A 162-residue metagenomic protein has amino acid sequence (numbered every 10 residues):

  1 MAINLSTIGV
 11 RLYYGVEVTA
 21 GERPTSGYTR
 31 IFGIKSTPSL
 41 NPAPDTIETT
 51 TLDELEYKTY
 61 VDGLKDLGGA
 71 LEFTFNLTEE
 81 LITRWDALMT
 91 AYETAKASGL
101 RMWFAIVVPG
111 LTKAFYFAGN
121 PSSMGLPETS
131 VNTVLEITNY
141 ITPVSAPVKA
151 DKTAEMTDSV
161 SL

Functional and structural regions predicted by a protein language model:
M1, A70-E93: Charged, amphipathic alpha-helical segments
A2-L77, N120-L135: Solvent-exposed edge beta-strands and adjacent loop segments that serve as assembly or binding interfaces
P24-T25, R84-W85, S161-L162: A short, polar/proline- and glycine-enriched secondary-structure boundary/capping micro-motif
I31-F32, T90-A97, S122-L126, T138-T142 (+1 more regions): Short, low-complexity, polar/charged sequence segments that are solvent-exposed and flexible
G69-L71, L100-M102, P143-S145: Residue-level detection of beta-strand scaffold positions
T83-A118: Short, acidic/charged, Gly/Pro-enriched secondary-structure junctions
I106-A150: Short beta-strand and beta-hairpin "edge-sheet" elements
D151-L162: Intrinsically disordered, low-complexity terminal/linker regions enriched in Pro/Ser/Gly and acidic residues
